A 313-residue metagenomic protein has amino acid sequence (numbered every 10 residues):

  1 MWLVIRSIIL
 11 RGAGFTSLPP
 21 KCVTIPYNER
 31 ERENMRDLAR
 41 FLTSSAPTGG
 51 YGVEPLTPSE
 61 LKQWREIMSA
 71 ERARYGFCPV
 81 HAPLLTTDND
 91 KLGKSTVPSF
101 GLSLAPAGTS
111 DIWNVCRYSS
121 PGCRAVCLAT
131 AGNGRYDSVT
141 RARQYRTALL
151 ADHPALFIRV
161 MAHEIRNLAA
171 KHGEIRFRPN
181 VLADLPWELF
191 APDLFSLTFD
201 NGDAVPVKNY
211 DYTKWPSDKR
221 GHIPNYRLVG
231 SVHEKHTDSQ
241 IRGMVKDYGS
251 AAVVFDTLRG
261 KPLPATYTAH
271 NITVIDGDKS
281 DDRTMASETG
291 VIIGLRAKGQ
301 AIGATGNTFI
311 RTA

Functional and structural regions predicted by a protein language model:
I5-R6, A39: Generic extreme N-terminus detector
R6, R11, R30-R32: Basic polycationic patches enriched in arginine
A13-T16, T24: Ala/Thr-enriched low-complexity intrinsically disordered regions
C22-A313: Class I S-adenosyl-L-methionine
